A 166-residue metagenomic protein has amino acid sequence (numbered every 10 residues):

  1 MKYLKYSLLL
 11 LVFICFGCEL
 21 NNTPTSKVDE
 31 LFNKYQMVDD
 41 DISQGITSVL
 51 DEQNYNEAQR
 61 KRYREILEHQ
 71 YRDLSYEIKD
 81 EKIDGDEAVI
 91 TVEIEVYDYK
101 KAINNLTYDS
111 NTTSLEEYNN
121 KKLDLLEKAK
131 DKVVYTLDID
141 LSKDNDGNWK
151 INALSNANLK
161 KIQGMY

Functional and structural regions predicted by a protein language model:
M1-K2, E19: N-terminal hydrophobic targeting signals that begin at the initiator methionine
K2-L9: Sec-dependent signal peptide recognition, specifically the positively charged N-region followed immediately by
L10, E68-Q70, K82, D131-V133 (+1 more regions): A generic structural signal for short, solvent-exposed coil/turn residues that cap or connect secondary-structure
L10-L11, V38, D140: Exposed boundary/loop context
I14-G17: C-terminal motif of bacterial Sec signal peptides marking the signal peptidase cleavage site
E19-E77: Core segments of small alpha/beta cavity-forming domains
K61-E127, M165-Y166: Surface-exposed, charged secondary-structure patches
T112-L115, L125-Y166: Short beta-strand edge/turn micro-motifs at domain boundaries
